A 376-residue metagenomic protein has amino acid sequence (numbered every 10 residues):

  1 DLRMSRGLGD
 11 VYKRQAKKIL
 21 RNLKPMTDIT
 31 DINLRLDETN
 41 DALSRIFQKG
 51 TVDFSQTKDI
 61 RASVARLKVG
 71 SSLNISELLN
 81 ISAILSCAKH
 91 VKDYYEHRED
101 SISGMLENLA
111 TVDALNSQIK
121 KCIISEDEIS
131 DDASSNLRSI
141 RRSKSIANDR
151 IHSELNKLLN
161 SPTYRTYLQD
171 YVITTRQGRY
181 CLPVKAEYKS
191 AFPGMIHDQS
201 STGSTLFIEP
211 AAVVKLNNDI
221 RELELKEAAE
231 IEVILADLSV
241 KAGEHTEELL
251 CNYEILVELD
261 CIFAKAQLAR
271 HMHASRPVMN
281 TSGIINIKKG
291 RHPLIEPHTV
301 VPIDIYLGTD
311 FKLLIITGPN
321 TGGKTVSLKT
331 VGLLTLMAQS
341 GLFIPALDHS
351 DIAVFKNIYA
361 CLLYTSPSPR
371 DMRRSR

Functional and structural regions predicted by a protein language model:
D1-Y12, Y364-R376: Single conserved hydrophobic/aromatic residue that forms the stacking wall/gate of nucleotide- or nucleobase-binding
R6, D10-T51, L67-S76, L85 (+5 more regions): Alpha-helical coupling/stalk and coiled-coil linker elements that connect catalytic or binding modules and transmit
D53-Q56: Short, well-ordered alpha-helical segments that carry or flank key catalytic/ligand-binding motifs at enzyme/regulatory
